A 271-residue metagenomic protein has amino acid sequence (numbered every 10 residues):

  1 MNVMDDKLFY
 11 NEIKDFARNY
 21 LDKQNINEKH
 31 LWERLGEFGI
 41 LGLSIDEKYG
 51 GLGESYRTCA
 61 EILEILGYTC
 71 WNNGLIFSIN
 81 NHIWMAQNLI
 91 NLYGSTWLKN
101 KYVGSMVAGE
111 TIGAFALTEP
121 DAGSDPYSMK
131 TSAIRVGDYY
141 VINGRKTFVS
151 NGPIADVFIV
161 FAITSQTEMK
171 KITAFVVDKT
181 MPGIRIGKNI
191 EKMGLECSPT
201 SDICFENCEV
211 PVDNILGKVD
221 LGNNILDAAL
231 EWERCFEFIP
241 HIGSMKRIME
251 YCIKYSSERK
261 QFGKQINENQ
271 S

Functional and structural regions predicted by a protein language model:
M1-N80, N88, L92, W97-K101 (+1 more regions): Amphipathic, small/basic residue-rich leader segments at the start of a protein or domain
N2-M4, L8, R185-S271: Glycine-rich beta->alpha junctions and the first turn(s) of the following alpha-helix
G39, L63-G67, A162, V177-P182 (+2 more regions): Short Ser/Thr-interspersed hydrophobic loop/turn segments at strand-loop and sheet-helix junctions that line or gate
G53-L66, D125-M129, C204, V210: Structural signature of FAD isoalloxazine-binding scaffolds in flavoprotein oxidoreductases
N73-Q87, A108-A116, R145-F158: FAD-binding core of FAD-dependent oxidoreductases, characterized by glycine-rich FAD pyrophosphate-binding loops
D121-S124, F148-N151, S165-Q166, K192-P199: Short Gly/Pro-enriched turn/cap motifs at secondary-structure boundaries
T131-I134: A structural signal for short hydrophobic beta-strand segments in well-ordered beta-sheet cores
N143-I186: A short core secondary-structure module
